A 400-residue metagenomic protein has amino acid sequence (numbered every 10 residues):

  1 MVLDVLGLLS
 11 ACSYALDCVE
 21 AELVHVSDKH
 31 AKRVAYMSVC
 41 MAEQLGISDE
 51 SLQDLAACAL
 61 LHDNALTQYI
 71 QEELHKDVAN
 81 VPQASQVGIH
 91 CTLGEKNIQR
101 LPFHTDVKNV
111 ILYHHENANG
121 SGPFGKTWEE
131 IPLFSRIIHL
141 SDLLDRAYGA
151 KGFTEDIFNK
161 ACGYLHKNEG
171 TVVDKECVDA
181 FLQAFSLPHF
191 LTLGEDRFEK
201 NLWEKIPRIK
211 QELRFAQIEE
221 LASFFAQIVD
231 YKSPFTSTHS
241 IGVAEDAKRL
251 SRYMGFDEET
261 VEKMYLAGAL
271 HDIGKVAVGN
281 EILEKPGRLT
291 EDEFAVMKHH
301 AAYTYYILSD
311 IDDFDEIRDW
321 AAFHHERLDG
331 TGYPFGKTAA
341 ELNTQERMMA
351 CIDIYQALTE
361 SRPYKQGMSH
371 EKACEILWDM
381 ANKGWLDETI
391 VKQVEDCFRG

Functional and structural regions predicted by a protein language model:
L3-G400: Histidine- and acidic-residue-rich, metal-dependent catalytic cores
